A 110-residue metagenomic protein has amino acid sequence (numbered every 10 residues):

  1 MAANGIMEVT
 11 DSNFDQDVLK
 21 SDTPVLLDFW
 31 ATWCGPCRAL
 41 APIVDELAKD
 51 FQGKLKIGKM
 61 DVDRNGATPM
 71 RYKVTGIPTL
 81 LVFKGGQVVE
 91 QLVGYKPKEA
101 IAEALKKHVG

Functional and structural regions predicted by a protein language model:
M1-L26, A31-K56, R64-G110: Proteins that catalyze or organize thiol-disulfide redox chemistry and the adjacent proteostasis machinery handling
K59: Conserved residues in the N-terminal Rossmann fold of short-chain dehydrogenase/reductase
